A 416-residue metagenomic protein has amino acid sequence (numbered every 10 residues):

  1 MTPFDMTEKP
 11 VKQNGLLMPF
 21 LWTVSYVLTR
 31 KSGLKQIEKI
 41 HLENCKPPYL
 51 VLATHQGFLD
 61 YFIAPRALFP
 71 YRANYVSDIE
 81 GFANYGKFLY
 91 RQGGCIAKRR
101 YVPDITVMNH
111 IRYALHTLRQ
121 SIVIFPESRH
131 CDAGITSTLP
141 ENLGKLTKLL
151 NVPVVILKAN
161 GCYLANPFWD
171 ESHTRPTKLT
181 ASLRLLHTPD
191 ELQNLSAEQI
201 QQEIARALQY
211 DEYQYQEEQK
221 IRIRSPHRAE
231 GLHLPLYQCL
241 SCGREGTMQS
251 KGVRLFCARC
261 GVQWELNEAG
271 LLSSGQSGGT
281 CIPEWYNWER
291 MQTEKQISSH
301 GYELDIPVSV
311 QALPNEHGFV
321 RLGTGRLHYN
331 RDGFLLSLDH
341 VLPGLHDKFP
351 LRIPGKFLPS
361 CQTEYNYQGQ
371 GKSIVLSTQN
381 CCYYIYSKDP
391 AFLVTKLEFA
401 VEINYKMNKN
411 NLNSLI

Functional and structural regions predicted by a protein language model:
P3-T23: Helix-enriched interaction subdomains in cytosolic or periplasmic regions, typified by TIR/SEFIR signaling/NADase cores
Q13-M18, T29-Q202, E218-Q219, P226 (+9 more regions): Soluble catalytic domains of membrane acyltransferases
V51, R326-G371: Phosphoinositide-dependent membrane-docking surfaces
L143, A197-E212, P390-N408: Short amphipathic C-terminal alpha-helix that caps PH/PH-like domains
E212-R222: Charged, glycine-interspersed solvent-exposed loop segments at helix/strand-loop junctions that cap or gate access
R224-G278: Cys/His-rich short segments
Q263-L345: Long, charge-rich boundary regions
L351-I416: Acidic, Ser/Thr- and proline-rich intrinsically disordered linker/docking segments of eukaryotic scaffolds
